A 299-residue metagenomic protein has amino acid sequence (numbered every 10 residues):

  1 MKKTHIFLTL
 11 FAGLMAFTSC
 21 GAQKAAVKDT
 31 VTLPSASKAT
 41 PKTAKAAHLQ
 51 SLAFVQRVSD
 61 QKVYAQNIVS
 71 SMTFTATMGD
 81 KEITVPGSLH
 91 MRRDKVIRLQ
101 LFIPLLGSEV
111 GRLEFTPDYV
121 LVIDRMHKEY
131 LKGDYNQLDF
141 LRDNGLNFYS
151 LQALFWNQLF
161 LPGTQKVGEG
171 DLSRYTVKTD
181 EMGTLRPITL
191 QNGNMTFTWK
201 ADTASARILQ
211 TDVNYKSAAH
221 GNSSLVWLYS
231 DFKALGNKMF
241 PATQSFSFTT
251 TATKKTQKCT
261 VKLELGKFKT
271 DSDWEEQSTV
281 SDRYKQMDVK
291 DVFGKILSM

Functional and structural regions predicted by a protein language model:
M1-L8: Bacterial N-terminal signal peptides that target proteins for export
A16-S19: C-terminal motif of bacterial Sec signal peptides marking the signal peptidase cleavage site
G21-K81, V289-M299: N-terminal leader/targeting segments and the immediate start of mature chains
A22-A26, T164-K285: Gly/Pro-enriched, hydrophobic low-complexity segments that function as extracytoplasmic propeptides/linkers
F54, R125-T196: Flexible, processing/modification-adjacent segments and terminal tails in exported/periplasmic/extracellular proteins
D60-I68, G79-I83, H90-R92, L113 (+1 more regions): Edge/loop elements at the starts and ends of beta-strands within beta-rich repeat scaffolds
S71, E82-S88, K95-V96, L209: Beta-strand-dominated lipid-handling architectures at cellular/organellar boundaries
V96-Y149, A153, K290: An acidic-aromatic
